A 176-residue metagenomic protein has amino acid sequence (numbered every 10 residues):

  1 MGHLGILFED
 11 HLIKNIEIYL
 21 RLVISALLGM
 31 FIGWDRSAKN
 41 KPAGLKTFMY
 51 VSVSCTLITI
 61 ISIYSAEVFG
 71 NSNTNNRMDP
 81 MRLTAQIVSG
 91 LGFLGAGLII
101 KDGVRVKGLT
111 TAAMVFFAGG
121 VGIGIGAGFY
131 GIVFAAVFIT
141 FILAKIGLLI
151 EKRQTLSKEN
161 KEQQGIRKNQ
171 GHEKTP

Functional and structural regions predicted by a protein language model:
M1-T74, M81, N169-P176: Alpha-helical transmembrane segments and their membrane-interface boundaries that form or gate the permeation pathway
E9, L149-N160: Membrane interface segments of multi-pass transport proteins and intramembrane proteases
I18, R82, G128-I139: Loop-to-transmembrane alpha-helix initiation sites
M30-K41, L94-V106, L149-K152: C-terminal ends of transmembrane helices
A38-V51, N76-V88, D102-F116: Short, non-helical or kinked segments that cap or interrupt transmembrane helices
Y50-I60, A113-G126: Small-residue-rich segments of transmembrane alpha-helices in multi-pass membrane proteins, especially helix faces
I139-L149: Alpha-helical transmembrane segments and their membrane-interface exit regions
T155-P176: Non-transmembrane accessory domains of multi-pass membrane transporters/channels
